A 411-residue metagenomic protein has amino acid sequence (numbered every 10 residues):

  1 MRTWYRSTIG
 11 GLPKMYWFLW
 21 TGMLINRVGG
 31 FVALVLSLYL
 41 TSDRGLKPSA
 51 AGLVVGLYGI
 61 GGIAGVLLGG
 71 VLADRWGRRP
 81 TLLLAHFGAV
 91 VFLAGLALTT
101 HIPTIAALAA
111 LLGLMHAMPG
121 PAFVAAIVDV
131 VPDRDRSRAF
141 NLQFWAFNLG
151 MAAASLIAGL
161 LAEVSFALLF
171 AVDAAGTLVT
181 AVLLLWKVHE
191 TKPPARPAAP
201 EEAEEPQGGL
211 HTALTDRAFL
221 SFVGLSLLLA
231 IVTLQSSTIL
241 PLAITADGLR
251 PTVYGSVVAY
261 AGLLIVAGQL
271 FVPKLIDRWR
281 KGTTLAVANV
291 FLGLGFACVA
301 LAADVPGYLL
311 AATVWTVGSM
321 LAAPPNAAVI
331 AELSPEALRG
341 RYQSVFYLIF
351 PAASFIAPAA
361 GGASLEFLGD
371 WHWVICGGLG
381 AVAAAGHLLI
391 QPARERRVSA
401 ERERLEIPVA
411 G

Functional and structural regions predicted by a protein language model:
M1-P13, H189-G224, R404-G411: Juxtamembrane intracellular "pre-TM" segments in multi-pass secondary transporters
I9-G59, A218-L225, L229-V257: Helix-loop boundary and gating motifs at the non-cytosolic
F31, G59-L67, M151-A152, G262-L270 (+1 more regions): Residue-level signature of mid-helix packing/kink "hotspots" within the transmembrane helices of 12-pass Major
G65-G77, G268-K281, L365: Helix-to-loop junctions at the C-terminal end of transmembrane segments in multipass secondary transporters
P80-A94, T283-A297: Structural signature of the two symmetry-related core transmembrane helices
A97-L108, A300-A311: Helix-loop junctions at membrane interfaces in 12-TM secondary transporters
A110-F147: Cytoplasmic helix-loop-helix junction between adjacent transmembrane helices in 12-TM secondary transporters
L338-F367: A late C-terminal transmembrane helix in Major Facilitator Superfamily
